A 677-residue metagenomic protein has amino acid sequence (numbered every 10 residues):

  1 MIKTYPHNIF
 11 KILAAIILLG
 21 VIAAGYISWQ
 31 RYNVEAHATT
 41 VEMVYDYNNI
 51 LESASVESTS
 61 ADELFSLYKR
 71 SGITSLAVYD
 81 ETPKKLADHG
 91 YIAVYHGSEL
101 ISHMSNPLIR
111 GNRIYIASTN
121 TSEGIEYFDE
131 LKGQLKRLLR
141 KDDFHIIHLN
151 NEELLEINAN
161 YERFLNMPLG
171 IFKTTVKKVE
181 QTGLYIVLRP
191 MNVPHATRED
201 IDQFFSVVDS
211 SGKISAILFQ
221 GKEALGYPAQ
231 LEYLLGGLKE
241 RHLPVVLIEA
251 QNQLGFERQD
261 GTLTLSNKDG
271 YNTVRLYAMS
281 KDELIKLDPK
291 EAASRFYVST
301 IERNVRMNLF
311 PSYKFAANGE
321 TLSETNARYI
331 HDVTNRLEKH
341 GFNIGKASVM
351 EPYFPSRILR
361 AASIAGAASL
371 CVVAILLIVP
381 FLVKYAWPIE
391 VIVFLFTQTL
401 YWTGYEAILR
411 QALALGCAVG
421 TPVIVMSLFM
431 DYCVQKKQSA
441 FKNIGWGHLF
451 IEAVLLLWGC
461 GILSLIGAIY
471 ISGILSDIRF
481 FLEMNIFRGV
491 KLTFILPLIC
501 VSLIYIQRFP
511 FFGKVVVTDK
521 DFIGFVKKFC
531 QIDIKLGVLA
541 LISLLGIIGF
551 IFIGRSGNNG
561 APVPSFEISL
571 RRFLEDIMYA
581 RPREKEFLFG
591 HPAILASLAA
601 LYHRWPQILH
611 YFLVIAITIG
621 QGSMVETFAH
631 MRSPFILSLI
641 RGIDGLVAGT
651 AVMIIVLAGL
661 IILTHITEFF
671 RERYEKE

Functional and structural regions predicted by a protein language model:
I2-A23, A365-E677: Alpha-helical transmembrane segments of integral membrane proteins
I2-S53: Hydrophobic secretory-pathway targeting helix
V34-R357: Soluble extramembrane regions of membrane proteins in the secretory/endomembrane system
L359-S363: Hydrophobic transmembrane alpha-helical segments in integral membrane proteins
